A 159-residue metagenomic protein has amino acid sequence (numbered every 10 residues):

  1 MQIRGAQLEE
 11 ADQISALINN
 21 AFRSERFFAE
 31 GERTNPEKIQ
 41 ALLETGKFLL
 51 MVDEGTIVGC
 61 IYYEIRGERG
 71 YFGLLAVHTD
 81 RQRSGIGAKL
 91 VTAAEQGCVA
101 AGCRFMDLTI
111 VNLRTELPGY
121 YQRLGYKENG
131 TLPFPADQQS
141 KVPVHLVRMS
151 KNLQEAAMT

Functional and structural regions predicted by a protein language model:
Q2-A16: A short beta-loop-alpha structural element at the N-terminal edge of CoA-dependent acyl/N-acetyltransferase catalytic
Q7, H78, Q82, V111: Residue-level recognition of the GNAT/N-acetyltransferase active site
S15-E44: Conserved GNAT-fold acetyl-CoA-binding loop/helix
L50, T56-E64, Y71-A76: Conserved beta-strand in the GNAT
V77, R83-Q96, R123: Conserved acetyl-CoA-binding loop-helix of GNAT-fold acetyltransferases
C98-I110: Conserved GNAT acetyl-CoA-binding A-motif
D107-V111, P118, Q122, K127-H145: Conserved catalytic-core motifs of GNAT/GCN5-like acyltransferases
S140-T159: Terminal substrate-recognition subdomain of acyl/acetyltransferases
